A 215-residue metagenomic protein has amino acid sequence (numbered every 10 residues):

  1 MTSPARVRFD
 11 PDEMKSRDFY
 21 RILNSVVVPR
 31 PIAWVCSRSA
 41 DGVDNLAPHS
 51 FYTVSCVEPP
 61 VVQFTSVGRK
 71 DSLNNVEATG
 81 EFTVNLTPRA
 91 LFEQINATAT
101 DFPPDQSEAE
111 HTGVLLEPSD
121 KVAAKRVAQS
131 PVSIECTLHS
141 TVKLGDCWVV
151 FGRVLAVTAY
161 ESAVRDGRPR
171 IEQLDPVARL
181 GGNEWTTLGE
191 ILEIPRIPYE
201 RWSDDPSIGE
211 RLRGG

Functional and structural regions predicted by a protein language model:
M1-G215: Basic, polyanion-binding surface patches
